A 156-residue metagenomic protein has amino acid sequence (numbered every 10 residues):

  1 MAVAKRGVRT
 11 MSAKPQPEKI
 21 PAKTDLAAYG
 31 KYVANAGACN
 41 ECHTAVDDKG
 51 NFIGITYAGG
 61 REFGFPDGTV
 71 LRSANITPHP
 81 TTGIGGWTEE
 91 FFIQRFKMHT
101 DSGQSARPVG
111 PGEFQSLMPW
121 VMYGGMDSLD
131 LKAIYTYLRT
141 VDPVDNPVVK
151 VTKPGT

Functional and structural regions predicted by a protein language model:
M1-R9, K150: Extended, well-folded interaction surfaces typified by the phenylalanyl-tRNA synthetase beta subunit core
R6-N35, K49, T82: Electrostatic cytochrome c docking/interface patches
A22-D25, L71, E113: Alpha-helix N-cap/N′ positions at the starts of helices
A27-N40, I53-Y57, H99-Q104, P111-Q115 (+2 more regions): Sequence context surrounding c-type heme c attachment/ligation sites in exported
G30, A36-V46, F92, I134 (+1 more regions): The canonical Cys-X-X-Cys-His
V46-I55, G86-Q94, D101-Q115, D130 (+1 more regions): Extended intrinsically disordered, low-complexity coil regions enriched in Ser, Thr, Gly, Ala and often Pro
T56-G103, W120-L131: Electron-transfer interface patches adjacent to heme c in soluble/periplasmic c-type cytochromes and di-/multiheme
W120, G124-K132, T136-V149, K153-T156: A cross-kingdom marker for long, charged
